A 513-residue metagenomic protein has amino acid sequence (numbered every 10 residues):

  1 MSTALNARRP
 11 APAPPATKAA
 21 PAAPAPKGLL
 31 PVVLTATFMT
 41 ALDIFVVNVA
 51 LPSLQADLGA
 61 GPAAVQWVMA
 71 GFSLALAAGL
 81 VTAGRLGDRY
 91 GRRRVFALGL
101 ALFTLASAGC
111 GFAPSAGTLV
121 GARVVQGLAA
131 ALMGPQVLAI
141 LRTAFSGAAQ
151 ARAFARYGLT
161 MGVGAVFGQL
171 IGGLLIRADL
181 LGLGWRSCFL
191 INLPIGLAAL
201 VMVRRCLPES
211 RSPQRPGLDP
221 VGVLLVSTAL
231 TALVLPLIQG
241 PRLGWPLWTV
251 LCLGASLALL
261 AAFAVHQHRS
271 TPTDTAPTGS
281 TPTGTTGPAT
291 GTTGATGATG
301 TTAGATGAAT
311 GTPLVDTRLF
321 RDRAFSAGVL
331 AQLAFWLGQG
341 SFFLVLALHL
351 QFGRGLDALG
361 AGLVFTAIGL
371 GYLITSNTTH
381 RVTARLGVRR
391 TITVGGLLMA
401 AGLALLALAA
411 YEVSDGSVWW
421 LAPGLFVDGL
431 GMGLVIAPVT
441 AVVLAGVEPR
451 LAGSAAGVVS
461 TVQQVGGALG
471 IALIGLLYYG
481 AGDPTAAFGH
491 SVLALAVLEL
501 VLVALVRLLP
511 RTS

Functional and structural regions predicted by a protein language model:
S2-L29, G244-P246, G284, G291-G300 (+3 more regions): Transmembrane-helix exit segments and adjacent C-terminal regions of multi-pass membrane proteins
S2-P12, A19-L200, T378-T379, A404-A407 (+1 more regions): Transmembrane-helix bundle of Major Facilitator Superfamily
P26-V49, D274, G307-S513: 12-transmembrane solute porter fold
L54-Q55, L86-G87, I171-L180, L237 (+3 more regions): Interfacial helix-cap and linker-helix signal at transmembrane-aqueous boundaries of multi-pass secondary transporters
G59, R89, F112-A113, A144-G147 (+8 more regions): Helix-loop interface residues and adjacent transmembrane-helix termini in multi-pass membrane transporters, primarily
V65-Q66, V95, A153, S187-I191 (+5 more regions): Alpha-helical transmembrane segments of multi-pass secondary-active solute transporters
I140, L174, M202, A232-L235 (+4 more regions): A residue-level signal for alpha-helical anchor/packing sites in multi-pass solute transporters
A178-Q332, G338, L356, V364 (+1 more regions): Hydrophobic transmembrane-helix bundles of small-molecule transporters
